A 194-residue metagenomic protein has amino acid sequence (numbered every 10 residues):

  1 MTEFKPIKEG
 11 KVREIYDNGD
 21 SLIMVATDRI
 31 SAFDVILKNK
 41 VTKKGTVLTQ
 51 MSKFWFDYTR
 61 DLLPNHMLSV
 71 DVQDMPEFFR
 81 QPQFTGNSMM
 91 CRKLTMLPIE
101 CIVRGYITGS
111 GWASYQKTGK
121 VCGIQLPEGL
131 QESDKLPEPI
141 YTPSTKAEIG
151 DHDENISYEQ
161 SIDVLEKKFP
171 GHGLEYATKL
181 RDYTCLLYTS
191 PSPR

Functional and structural regions predicted by a protein language model:
M1-E148: Active-site loop/lid in soluble adenylation, ligation, and acyl-transfer enzymes
T27, F84, K168-G171, E175: Catalytic cores of nucleic-acid ligases and guanylyltransferases
L37, I162-G171: Glycine- and acidic
T118-G119, F169, S192: Short, flexible coil/linker elements and helix-boundary hinge sites characteristic of intrinsically disordered
L136-E166: A short mid-domain helix/strand-loop element embedded in enzyme catalytic domains that forms or borders the active-site
G173-L187: Phosphate-interacting basic helix/loop segments used at nucleotide- and nucleic-acid interfaces
Y188-R194: Conserved small/polar residues in nucleotide/adenosyl-binding loops
